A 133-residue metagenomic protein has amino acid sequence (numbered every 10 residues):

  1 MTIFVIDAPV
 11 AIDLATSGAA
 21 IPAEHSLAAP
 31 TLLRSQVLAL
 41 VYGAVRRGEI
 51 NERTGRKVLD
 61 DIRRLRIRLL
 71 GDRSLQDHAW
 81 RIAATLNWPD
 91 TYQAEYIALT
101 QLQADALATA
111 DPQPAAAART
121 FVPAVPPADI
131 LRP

Functional and structural regions predicted by a protein language model:
M1-R34, A44, E49-R53: Short, well-structured N-terminal submotif of metal-dependent ribonuclease cores
I3, R34, I97-P133: Acidic, PIN/NYN-like endoribonuclease modules and their adjacent C-terminal/linker elements
D13-L14, Q36, H78, A116-A117: Phosphate- and divalent-cation-binding pockets in alpha/beta enzyme and binding domains that engage nucleotide-derived
S17-G18, L40, T120-F121: Residue-level signal for well-ordered alpha-helical positions
A23-E24, L65, Q103, F121: Structured helix-beta-strand junction loops
Q36-V41, V58-D61, H78-A79: A general alpha-helix detector
G48-D72, Q76: Short hydrophobic interaction/assembly module
I67-Q113: Active-site neighborhoods of divalent-metal-dependent phosphate/nucleic-acid chemistry enzymes
